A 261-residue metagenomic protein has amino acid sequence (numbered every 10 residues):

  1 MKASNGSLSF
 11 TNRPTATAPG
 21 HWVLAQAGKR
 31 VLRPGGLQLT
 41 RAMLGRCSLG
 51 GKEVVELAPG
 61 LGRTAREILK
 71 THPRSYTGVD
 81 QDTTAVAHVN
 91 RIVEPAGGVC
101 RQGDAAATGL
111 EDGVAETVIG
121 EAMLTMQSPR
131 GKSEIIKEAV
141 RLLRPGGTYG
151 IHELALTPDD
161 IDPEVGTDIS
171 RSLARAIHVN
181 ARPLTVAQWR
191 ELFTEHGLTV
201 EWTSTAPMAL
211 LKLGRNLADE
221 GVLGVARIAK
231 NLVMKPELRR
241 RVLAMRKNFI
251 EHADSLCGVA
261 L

Functional and structural regions predicted by a protein language model:
R33-G50: Conserved alpha-helix/loop element of class I SAM-dependent methyltransferases that forms part of the SAM/SAH-binding
K52-G60: Conserved class I S-adenosyl-L-methionine
L61-A107: Class I SAM-dependent methyltransferase SAM/SAH-binding core
A106-V118: A short acidic, Gly/Pro-enriched loop at the edge of an enzyme's catalytic core that lines a small-molecule cofactor
S133-T148: A short glycine-rich, Lys/Arg-flanked "PGG" loop and its adjoining helix->strand segment in the class I
G150-S172: Conserved class I S-adenosyl-L-methionine
A181-G197: Short alpha-helix
W202-L261: Conserved Class I S-adenosyl-L-methionine
